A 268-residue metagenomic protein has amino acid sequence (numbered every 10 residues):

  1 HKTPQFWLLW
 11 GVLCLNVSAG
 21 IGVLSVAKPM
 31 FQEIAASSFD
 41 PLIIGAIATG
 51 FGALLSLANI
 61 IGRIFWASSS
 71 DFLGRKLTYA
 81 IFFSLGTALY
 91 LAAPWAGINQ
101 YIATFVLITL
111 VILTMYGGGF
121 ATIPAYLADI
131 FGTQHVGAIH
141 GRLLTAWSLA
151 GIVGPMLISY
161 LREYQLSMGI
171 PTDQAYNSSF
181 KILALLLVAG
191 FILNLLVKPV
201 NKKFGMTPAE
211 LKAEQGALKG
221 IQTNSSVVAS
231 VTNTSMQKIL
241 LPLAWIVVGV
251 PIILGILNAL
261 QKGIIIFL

Functional and structural regions predicted by a protein language model:
H1-W66, G151-S159, E163, V247-I266: Extracytoplasmic gate region of multi-pass secondary transporters
D71-F83: Cytoplasmic membrane-interface "Motif A"-like loop-to-helix N-cap segments of 12-TM Major Facilitator Superfamily
S84-I98: C-terminal ends and interior cores of transmembrane alpha-helices in multi-pass membrane transporters/permeases
A103-G118: Hydrophobic core of transmembrane alpha-helices in multi-pass small-molecule transporters, especially MFS/SLC-type
G118-F131: Intracellular juxtamembrane helix-capping segments at the cytosolic ends of symmetry-related transmembrane helices
I130-L166: A late C-terminal transmembrane helix in Major Facilitator Superfamily
N177-L196: Symmetry-related core transmembrane helices of the 12-TM Major Facilitator Superfamily/SLC fold
V197-T234: Intrinsic disorder in cytosolic terminal tails and internal cytosolic loops of multi-pass membrane transporters
